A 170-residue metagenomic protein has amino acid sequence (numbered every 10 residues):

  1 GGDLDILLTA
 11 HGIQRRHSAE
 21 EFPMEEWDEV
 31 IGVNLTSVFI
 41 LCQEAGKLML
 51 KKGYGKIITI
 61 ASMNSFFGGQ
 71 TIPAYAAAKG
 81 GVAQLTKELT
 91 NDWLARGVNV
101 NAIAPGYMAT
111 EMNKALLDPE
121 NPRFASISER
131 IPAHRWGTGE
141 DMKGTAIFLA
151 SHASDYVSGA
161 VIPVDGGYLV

Functional and structural regions predicted by a protein language model:
H11-R15, G166-G167: Conserved NAD(P)H cofactor-binding loop of Rossmann-fold oxidoreductase domains
S18-A19, E26-I31, I127: Substrate-binding pocket helix/loop in short-chain dehydrogenase/reductase
F22, G68-A76, E88, M112 (+1 more regions): Active-site loop-to-helix junction immediately N-terminal to the catalytic Tyr of the SDR YXXXK motif in Rossmann-fold
F39, Y54, R135-V164, Y168-L169: C-terminal substrate-recognition "lid" of short-chain dehydrogenase/reductases
C42, A78, T86: Active-site helix of classical SDR
K47, N91-A95, D155: Alpha-helical segment proximal to the catalytic Tyr-Lys
S62: Residue(s) in the substrate-gating loop at a strand-loop-helix junction that position the organic substrate next
